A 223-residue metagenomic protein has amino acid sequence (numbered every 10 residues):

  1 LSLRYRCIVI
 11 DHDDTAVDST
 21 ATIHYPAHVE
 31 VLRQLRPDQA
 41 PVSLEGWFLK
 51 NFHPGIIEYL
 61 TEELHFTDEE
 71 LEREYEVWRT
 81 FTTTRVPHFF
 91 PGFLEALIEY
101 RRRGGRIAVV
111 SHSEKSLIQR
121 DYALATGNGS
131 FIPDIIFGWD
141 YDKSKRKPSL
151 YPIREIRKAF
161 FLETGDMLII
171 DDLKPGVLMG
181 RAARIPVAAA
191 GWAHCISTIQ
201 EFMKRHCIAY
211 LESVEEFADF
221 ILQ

Functional and structural regions predicted by a protein language model:
L1-I8, I98, E114-K115, R120-Q223: Asp-based, Mg2+/Mn2+-dependent phosphohydrolase catalytic module
L3-P91, E95-I98, R102-R103: N-terminal helical cap/lid subdomain that shapes the substrate entry/recognition surface in HAD-like hydrolases
S19-T20, S111, L173: Short linear Ser/Thr-Pro motifs
E45, T84-R85, I107, Y141-D142 (+1 more regions): A generic structural signal for short
F89, V110, K145: Residue-level marker of regulatory loop/turn positions in helix-turn-helix DNA-binding domains and in histidine
G104-G105, I185: A short helix->loop->beta-strand "cap" motif at the edges of active sites that frequently abuts
